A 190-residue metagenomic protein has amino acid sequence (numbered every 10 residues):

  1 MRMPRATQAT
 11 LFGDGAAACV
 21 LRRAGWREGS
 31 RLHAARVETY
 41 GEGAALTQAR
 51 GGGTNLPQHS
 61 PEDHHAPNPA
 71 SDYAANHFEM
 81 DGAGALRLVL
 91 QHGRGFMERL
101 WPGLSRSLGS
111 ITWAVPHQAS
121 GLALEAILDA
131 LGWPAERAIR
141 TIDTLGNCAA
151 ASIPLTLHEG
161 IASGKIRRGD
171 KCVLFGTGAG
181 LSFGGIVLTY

Functional and structural regions predicted by a protein language model:
M1-M3: Short Pro/Gly-enriched beta-strand edge/turn motifs at strand-loop
R5-Q91, G95, T177, Y190: Condensing-enzyme catalytic core mediating Claisen C-C bond formation in acyl metabolism
L90, R94, W101, G109-Y190: Claisen-condensing/thiolase-fold acyl-transfer catalytic domains that form or cleave C-C bonds in fatty acid
